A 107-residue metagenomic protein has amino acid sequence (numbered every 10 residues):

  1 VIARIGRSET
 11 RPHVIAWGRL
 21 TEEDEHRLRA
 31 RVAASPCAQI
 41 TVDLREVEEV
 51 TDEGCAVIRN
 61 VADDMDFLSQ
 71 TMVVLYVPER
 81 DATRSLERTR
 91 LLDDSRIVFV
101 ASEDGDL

Functional and structural regions predicted by a protein language model:
V1-L107: STAS-like cytosolic regulatory interaction modules
